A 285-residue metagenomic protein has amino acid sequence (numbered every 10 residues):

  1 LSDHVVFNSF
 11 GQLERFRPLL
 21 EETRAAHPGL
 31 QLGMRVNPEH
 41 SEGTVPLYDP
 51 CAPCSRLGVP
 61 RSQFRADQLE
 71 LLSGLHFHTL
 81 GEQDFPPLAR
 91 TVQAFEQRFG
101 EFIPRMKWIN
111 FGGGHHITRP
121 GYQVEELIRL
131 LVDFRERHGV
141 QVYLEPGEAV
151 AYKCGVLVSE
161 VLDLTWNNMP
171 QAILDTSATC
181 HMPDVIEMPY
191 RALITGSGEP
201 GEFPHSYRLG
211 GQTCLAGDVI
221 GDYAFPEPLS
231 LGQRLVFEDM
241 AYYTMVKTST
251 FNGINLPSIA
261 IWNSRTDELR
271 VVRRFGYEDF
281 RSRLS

Functional and structural regions predicted by a protein language model:
L1-W108, Y122, L130: Active-site-proximal beta-alpha core segment in soluble small-molecule metabolic enzymes
L13-E14, H40, Q83, I117 (+4 more regions): Glycine-rich nucleotide phosphate-binding loop and flanking beta-alpha elements of Rossmann-like dinucleotide-binding
F16, M34, L75, F111 (+3 more regions): Conserved, mostly hydrophobic/aromatic
V36-P38, G113, A178: Short, small-residue-rich loop/turn micro-motifs
T79-L80, I109-T118, P146-A149: Glycine-rich beta-strand-to-loop/alpha-helix junction loops that act as flexible
L130, Q141-S285: Charged (often Lys/Glu-rich) extended helix/loop segments that serve as interaction or gating elements
V132-R135: Active-site neighborhood of glycoside hydrolase catalytic domains
